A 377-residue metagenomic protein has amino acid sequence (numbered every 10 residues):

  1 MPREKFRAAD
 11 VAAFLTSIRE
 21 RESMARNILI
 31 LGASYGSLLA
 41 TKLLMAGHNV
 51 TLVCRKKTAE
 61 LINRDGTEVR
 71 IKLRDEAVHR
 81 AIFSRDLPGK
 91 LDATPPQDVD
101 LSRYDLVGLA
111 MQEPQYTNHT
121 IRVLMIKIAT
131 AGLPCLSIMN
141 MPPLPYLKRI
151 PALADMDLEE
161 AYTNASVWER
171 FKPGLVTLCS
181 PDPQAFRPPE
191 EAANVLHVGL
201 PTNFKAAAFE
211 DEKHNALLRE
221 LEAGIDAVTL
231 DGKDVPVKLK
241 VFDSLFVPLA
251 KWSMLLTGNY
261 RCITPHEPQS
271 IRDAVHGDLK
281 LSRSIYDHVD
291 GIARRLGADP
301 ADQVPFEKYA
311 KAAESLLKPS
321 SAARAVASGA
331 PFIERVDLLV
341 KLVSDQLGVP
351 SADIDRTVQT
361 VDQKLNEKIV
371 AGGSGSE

Functional and structural regions predicted by a protein language model:
M1-S23, A33: N-terminal amphipathic/basic-hydrophobic helices that include classical n-h-c signal peptides and signal-anchor
R21-L73, L144-P145: NAD(P)+-binding Rossmann beta1-loop-alpha1 motif at the extreme N-terminus of oxidoreductases
L44-M45, A129, R294, D345: Anion (oxyanion) recognition and catalysis
C54-Y104, M125: Conserved N-terminal Rossmann-fold NAD(P) cofactor-binding segment
D98-P143: Rossmann-fold NAD(P) dinucleotide-binding segment
S102, L136-S253, T257-G258: Rossmann-fold dinucleotide-binding core
T202-A325: C-terminal substrate-binding/catalytic lobe of Rossmann-fold NAD(P)-dependent dehydrogenases
D290-E377: C-terminal active-site/capping subdomain that shapes the small-molecule cofactor and substrate pocket of enzyme
